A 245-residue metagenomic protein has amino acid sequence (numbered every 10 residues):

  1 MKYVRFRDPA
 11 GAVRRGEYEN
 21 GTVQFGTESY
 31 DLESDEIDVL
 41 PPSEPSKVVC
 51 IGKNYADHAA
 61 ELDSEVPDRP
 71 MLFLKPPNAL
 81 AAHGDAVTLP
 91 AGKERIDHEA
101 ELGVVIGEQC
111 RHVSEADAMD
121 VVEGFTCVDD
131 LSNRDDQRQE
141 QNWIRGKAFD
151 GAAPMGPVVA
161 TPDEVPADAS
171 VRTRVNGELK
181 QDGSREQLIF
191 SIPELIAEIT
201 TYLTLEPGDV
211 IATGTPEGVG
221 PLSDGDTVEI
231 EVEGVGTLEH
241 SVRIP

Functional and structural regions predicted by a protein language model:
M1-P70, E178: N-terminal non-catalytic cap/leader segment that marks the start of a structured domain
G11, Y55-A56, Q109-R111, E217-G220 (+1 more regions): Short, charged beta-turn/beta-strand-edge "cap" motif at the junction between a beta-strand and an adjacent loop
Y18, I37-P42, R134-P245: Catalytic-pocket segment enriched in acidic/His residues
L32-I37, A60, V66-P67, A81-E94 (+2 more regions): Short acidic (Asp/Glu) patches
E65-H83, H98, E229-E233: Structural signature of FAD isoalloxazine-binding scaffolds in flavoprotein oxidoreductases
R95-G103: Glycine/acidic-rich beta-strand-loop module
R111-C127: N-terminal accessory regions of nucleic-acid-interacting proteins
